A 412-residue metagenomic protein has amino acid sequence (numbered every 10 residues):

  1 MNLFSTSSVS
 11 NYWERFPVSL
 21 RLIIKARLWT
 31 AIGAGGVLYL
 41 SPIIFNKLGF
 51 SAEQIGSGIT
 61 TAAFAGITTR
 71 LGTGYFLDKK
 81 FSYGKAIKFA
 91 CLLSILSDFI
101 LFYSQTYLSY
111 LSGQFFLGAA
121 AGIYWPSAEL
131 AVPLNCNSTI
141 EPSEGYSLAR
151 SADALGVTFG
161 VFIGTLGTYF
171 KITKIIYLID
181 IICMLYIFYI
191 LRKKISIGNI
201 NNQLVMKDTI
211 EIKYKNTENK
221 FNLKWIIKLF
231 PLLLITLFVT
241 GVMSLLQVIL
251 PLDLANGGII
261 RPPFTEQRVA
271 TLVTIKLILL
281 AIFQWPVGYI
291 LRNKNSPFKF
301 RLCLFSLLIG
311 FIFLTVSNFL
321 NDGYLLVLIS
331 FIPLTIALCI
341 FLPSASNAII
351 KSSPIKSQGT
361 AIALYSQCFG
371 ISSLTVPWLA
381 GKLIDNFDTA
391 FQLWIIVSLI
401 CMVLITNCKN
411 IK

Functional and structural regions predicted by a protein language model:
M1-P17, S196-L232: Juxtamembrane intracellular "pre-TM" segments in multi-pass secondary transporters
V9-A63, P231, T240-G258: Helix-loop boundary and gating motifs at the non-cytosolic
S57-Y75, T271-P286: Central cavity-lining transmembrane alpha-helices of secondary-active solute carriers, predominantly the Major
T69-S82, I282-S296, I384: Helix-to-loop junctions at the C-terminal end of transmembrane segments in multipass secondary transporters
K85-F99, F298-F313: Structural signature of the two symmetry-related core transmembrane helices
L108-F116, L325-P333: Paired small-residue
F115-D153: Cytoplasmic helix-loop-helix junction between adjacent transmembrane helices in 12-TM secondary transporters
I355-D385: A late C-terminal transmembrane helix in Major Facilitator Superfamily
